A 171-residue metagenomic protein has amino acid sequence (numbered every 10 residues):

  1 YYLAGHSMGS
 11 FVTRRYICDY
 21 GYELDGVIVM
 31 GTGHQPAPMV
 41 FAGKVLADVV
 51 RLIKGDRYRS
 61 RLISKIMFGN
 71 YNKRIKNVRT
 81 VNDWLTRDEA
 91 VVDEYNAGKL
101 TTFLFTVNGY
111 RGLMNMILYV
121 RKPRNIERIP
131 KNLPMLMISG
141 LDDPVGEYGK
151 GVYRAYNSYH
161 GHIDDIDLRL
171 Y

Functional and structural regions predicted by a protein language model:
Y2-S7: Conserved alpha/beta-hydrolase "nucleophile elbow" surrounding the catalytic nucleophile
T13-L100: Alpha/beta-hydrolase-fold enzymes
K65, P123-N132: The feature captures the conserved acid-bearing segment of alpha/beta-hydrolase catalytic domains
T101, F105-E127: Active-site nucleophile elbow and catalytic-triad environment of alpha/beta-hydrolase enzymes
I129-M135, H162-D165: Short, proline-enriched alpha-helix->beta-strand connector loops that line the catalytic pocket of alpha/beta-hydrolase
M137-S139: Short beta-strand/loop motif that positions the catalytic acidic residue of the alpha/beta-hydrolase fold
P144-R154: Conserved alpha/beta-hydrolase "acid-adjacent" motif
Y156, H160-Y171: Catalytic histidine neighborhood in serine/cysteine hydrolases with alpha/beta-hydrolase-type architecture
